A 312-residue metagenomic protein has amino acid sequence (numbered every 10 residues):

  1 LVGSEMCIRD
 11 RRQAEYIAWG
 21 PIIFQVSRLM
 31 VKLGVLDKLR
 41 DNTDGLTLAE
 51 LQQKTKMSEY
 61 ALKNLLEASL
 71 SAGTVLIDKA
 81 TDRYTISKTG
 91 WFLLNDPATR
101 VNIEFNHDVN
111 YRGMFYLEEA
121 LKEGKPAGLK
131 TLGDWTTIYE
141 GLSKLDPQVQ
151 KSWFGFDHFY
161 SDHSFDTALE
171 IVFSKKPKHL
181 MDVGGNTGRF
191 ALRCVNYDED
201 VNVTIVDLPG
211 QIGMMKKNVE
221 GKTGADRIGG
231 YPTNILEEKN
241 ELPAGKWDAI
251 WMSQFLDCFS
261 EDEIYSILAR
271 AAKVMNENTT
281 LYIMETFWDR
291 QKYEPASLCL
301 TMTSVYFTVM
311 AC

Functional and structural regions predicted by a protein language model:
L1-I8: Short, small-residue-biased leader/transition segments that mark boundaries at the very start of proteins
R11-D41, Q53-K56, Y60-K178: Conserved Class I S-adenosyl-L-methionine-dependent methyltransferase catalytic core
K176-N186: Conserved class I S-adenosyl-L-methionine
T187-E199: Conserved SAM-binding loop of SAM-dependent methyltransferases across substrates and taxa, primarily the Class I
G224-L236: Conserved SAM-binding strand-loop segment of SAM-dependent methyltransferases
N240-I250: A short acidic, Gly/Pro-enriched loop at the edge of an enzyme's catalytic core that lines a small-molecule cofactor
Y265-E277: A short glycine-rich, Lys/Arg-flanked "PGG" loop and its adjoining helix->strand segment in the class I
Y282-C312: C-terminal alpha-helical "lid/dimerization" subdomain adjacent to the S-adenosyl-L-methionine
